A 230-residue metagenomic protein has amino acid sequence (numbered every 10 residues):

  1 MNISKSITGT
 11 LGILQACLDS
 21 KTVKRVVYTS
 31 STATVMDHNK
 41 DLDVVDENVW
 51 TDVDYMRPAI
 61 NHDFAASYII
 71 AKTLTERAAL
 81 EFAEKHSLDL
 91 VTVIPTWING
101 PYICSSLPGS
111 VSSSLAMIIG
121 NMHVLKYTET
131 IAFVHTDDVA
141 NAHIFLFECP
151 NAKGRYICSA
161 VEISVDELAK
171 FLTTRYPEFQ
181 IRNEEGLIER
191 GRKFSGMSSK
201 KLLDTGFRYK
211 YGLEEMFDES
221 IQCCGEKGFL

Functional and structural regions predicted by a protein language model:
M1-Y68, V91: Conserved Rossmann-fold NAD(P)-dependent oxidoreductase catalytic core, especially the SDR/UDP-sugar
V26, S30, T75-P101: Conserved beta-loop-beta element that borders a ligand/cofactor-binding pocket
F64-S67, G100-L107, M122-V134: Glycine-rich "substrate-gating" loop/helix at the edge of Rossmann-like oxidoreductase active sites
Y68-E76: Active-site YXXXK catalytic motif of short-chain dehydrogenase/reductase
K85-D89, G100-S113, L146-Y156: Glycine/proline-rich active-site loop of Rossmann-fold NAD(P)-dependent oxidoreductases
S114-Y156: Alpha-helical substrate-binding/gating segment
A140-R190, G196, E219, C224 (+1 more regions): Mid/C-terminal beta-alpha module of Rossmann-like enzyme folds, strongest in SDR-family dehydrogenases/epimerases
I188-R208: Conserved C-terminal active-site "lid" loop/helix of NAD(P)H-dependent oxidoreductases that clamps the redox cofactor
